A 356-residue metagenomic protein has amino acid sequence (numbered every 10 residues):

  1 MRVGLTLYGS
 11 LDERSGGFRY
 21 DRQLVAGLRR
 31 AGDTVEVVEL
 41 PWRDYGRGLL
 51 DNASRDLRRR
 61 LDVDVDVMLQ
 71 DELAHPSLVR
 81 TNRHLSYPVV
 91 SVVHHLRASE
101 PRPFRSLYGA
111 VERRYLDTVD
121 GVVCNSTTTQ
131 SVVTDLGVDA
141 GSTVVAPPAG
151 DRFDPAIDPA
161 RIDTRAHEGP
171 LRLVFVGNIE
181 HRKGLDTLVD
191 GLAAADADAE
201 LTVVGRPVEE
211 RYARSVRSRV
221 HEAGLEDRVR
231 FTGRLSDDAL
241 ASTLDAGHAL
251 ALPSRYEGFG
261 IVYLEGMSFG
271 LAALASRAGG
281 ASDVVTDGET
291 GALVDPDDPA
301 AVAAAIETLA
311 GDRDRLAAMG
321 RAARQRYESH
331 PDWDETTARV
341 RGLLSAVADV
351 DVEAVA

Functional and structural regions predicted by a protein language model:
F104-C124: Membrane-proximal helix-turn-helix segments that form the acceptor-binding/catalytic region of lipid-linked
T128-T129, A146-D158: Short beta-strand->alpha-helix junction loop in the catalytic core of nucleotide-activated group-transfer enzymes
D163-K183, V189-A194, T202-V204: Conserved donor-binding/catalytic core segment of Leloir-type glycosyltransferases
E200-S218, G233-R234: Glycosyltransferase donor-sugar binding loop
R255: Aromatic "clamp/platform" in nucleotide-sugar-dependent glycosyltransferases that forms part of the donor/acceptor
Y263, A272-A275, V285: Short hydrophobic beta-strand element within catalytic cores of glycosyltransferases and related nucleotide-activated
T286-G288, A292-A300, E307-R313: Conserved acidic donor-binding segment of nucleotide-sugar-dependent glycosyltransferases
A301, T308, R315-H330, R339: A short, well-ordered alpha-helix in the C-terminal region of glycosyltransferases
